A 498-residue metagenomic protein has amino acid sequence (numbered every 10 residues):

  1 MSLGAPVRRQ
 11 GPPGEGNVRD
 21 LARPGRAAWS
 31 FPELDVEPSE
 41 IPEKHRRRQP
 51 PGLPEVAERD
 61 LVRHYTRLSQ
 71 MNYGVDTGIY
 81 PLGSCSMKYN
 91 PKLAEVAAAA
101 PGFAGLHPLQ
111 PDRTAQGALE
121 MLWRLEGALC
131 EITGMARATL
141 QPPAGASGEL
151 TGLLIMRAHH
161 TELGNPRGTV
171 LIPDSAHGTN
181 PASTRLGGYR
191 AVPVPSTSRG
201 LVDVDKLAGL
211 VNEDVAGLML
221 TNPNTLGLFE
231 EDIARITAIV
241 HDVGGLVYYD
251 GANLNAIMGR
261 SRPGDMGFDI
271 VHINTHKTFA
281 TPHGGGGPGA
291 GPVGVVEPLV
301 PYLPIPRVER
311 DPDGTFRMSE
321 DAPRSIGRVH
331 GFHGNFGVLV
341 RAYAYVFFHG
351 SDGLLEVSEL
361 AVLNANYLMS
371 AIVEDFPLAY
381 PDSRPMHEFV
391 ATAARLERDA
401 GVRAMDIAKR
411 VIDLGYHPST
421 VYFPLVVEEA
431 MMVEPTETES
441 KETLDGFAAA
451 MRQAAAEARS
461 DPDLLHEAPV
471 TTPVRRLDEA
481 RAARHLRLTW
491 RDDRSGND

Functional and structural regions predicted by a protein language model:
M1-A136, S261, D311-V329, H333 (+2 more regions): Non-catalytic terminal extensions of PLP-dependent enzymes
L82, A144, Y249: Single, functionally critical "micro-switch" positions that shape active/binding sites and transmembrane helices
H107-Q110, L140-P142, T221: Cysteine-centered functional microenvironments
Q116-E120, S147-D313, G401-V402, E429: Conserved PLP-enzyme active-site core in the AAT-like
E126-G127, T133-A136, Q141-G152: Long, K/E/R/D-enriched contiguous segments that form extended
T139, V192-V194, S419: General small-molecule cofactor/ligand-binding pocket signal
P143, T197, T221-P223, T392-L396 (+1 more regions): Short strand-loop junctions, especially beta-strand C-caps/beta-turns that link beta-sheets to coils or alpha-helices
L154-A158, Y343-F348: Short glycine/serine- and small hydrophobic-enriched flexible loop segments
